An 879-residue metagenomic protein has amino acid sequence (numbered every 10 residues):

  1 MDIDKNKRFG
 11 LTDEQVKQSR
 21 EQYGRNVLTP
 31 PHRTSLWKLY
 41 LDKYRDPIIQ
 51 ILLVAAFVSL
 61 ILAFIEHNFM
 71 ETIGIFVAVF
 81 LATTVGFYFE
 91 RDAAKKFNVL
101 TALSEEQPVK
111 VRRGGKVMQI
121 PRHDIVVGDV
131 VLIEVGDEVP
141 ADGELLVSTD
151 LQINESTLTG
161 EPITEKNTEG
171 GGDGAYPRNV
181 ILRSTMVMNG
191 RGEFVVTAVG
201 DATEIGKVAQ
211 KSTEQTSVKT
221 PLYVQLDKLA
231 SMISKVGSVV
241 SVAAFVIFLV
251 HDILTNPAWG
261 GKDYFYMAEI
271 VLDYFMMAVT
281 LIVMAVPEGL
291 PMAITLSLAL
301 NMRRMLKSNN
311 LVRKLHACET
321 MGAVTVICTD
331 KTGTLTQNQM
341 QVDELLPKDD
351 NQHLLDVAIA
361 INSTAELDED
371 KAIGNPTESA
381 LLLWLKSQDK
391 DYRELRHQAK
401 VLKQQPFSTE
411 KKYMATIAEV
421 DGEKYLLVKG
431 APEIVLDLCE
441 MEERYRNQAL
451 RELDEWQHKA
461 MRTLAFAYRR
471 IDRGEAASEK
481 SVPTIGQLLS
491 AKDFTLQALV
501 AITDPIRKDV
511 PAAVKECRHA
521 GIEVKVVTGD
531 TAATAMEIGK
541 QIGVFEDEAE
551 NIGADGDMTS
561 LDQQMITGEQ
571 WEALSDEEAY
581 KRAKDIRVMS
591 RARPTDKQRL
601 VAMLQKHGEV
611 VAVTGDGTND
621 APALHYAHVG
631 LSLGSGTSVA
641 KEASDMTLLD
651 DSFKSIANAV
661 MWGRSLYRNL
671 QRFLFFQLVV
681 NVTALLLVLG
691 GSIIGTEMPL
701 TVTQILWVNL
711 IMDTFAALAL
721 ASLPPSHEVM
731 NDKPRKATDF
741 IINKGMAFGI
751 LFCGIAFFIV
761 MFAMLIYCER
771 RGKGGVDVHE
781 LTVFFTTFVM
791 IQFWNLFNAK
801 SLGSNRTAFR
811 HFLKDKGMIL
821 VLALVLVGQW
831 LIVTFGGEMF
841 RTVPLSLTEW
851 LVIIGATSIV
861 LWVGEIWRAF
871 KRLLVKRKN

Functional and structural regions predicted by a protein language model:
M1-P734, D739-I742, I755, R770 (+2 more regions): Conserved cytosolic headpiece of P-type ATPases
M712, F757-F758, T782-F797: Generic alpha-helical transmembrane segments
G749-M764, M790: Alpha-helical transmembrane segments of multi-pass integral membrane proteins
I766, R771-G772, V776: Long hydrophobic segments that form regular secondary structure
D777-L781: Transmembrane alpha-helix entry/boundary detector in multi-pass membrane proteins
